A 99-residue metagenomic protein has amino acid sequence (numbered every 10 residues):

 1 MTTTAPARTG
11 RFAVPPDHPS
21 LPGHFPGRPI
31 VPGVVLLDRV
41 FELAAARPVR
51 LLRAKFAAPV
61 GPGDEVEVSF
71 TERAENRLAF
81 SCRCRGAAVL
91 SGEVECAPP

Functional and structural regions predicted by a protein language model:
M1-V31: Catalytic strand-loop segment that frames the active site of acyl-thioester-processing enzymes
T4-R8, P59-G61, T71-P99: HotDog/MaoC-like acyl-thioester-processing domains
F12-V14, F56, C96: Hydrophobic residues in beta-strands and at strand termini
I30-V40: Active-site beta-strand/loop microenvironment that shapes enzyme catalytic pockets
V35, R47, C84: Acyl-donor (CoA/ACP) binding surface of acyl/acetyltransferases
D38-A74: Hydrophobic beta-strand-centered segment that forms part of the acyl-chain substrate-binding groove
